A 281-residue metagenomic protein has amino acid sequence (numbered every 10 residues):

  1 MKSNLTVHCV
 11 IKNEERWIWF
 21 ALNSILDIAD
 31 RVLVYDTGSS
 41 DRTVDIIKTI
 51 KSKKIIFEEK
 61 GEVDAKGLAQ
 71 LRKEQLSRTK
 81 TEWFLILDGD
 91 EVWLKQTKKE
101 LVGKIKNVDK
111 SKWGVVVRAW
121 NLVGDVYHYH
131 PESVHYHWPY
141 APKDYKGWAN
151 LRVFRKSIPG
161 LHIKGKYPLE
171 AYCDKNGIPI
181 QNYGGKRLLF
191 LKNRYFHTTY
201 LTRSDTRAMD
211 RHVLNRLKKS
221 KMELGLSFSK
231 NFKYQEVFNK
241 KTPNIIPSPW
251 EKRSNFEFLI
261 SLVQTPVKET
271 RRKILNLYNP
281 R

Functional and structural regions predicted by a protein language model:
N4-T6: Cell-envelope/extracellular polymer assembly enzymes that use nucleotide-activated donors
C9-I28: Short, well-formed alpha-helical segments that are part of the catalytic scaffolds of diverse glycosyltransferases
D30-G38, K60: Short beta-strand/loop segment that forms part of the nucleotide-sugar
D36-I47, D64-A65: A conserved acidic beta->alpha catalytic loop
T49-K54: Short, conserved SAM-binding/catalytic segment of Class I S-adenosyl-L-methionine-dependent methyltransferases
L68-A69, K73, K95-R281: Catalytic-site signature of metal-activated, phosphate-bearing donor transferases, centered on the GT-A/GT-A-like
K73-W83: Active-site nucleotide-sugar/metal-binding loop of Leloir-type enzymes
T81-L94: Short beta-strand-to-loop acidic/aromatic patch adjacent to the donor-nucleotide binding site
